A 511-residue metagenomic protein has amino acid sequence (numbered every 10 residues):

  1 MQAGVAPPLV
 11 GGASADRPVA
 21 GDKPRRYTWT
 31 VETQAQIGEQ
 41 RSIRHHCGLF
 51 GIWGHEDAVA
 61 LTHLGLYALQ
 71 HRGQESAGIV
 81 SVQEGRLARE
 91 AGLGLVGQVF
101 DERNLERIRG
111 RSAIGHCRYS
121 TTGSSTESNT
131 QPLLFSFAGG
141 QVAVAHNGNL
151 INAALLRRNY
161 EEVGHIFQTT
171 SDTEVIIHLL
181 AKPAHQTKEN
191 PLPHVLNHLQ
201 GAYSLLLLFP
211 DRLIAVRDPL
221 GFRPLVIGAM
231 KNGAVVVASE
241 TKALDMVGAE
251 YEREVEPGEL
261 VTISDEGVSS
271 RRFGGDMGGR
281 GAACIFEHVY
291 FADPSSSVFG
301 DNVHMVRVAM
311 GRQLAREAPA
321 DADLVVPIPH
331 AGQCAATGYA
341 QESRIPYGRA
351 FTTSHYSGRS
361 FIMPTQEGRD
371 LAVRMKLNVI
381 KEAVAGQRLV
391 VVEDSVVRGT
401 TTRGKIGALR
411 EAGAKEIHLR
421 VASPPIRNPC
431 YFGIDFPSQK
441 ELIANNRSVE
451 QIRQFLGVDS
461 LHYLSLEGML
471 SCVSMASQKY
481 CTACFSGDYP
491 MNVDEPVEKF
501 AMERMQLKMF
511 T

Functional and structural regions predicted by a protein language model:
A6, G11-R17, R25: Short, low-complexity intrinsically disordered segments enriched in A/P/G/S/L with frequent Arg, especially at protein
R26-P257, T262-A322, I328, E416: Conserved short alpha-helical segments that host acidic/polar catalytic motifs at enzyme active sites
F100, T169, E174-I177, Y347-G358 (+1 more regions): A conserved beta-strand->alpha-helix junction
H165, H185-Q186, E317-D323, Q341-G348 (+2 more regions): Secondary-structure transition/capping motifs at alpha-helix termini and the adjoining loop/turn into the next element
L196, D211-R212, G248-E254, G407-T511: PRPP-dependent phosphoribosyltransferase catalytic core
V325, G332-Y339, S343, Y347 (+2 more regions): Extended, hydrophobic alpha-helical segments in both membrane/secreted and soluble proteins
R344-E393, G399-T400, R427-P437: Short, glycine/charge-rich flexible loops or terminal/linker lids adjacent to PRPP-binding catalytic cores
V379-E382, Q387-G407, N445-V458: Phosphate/diphosphate-binding loops
